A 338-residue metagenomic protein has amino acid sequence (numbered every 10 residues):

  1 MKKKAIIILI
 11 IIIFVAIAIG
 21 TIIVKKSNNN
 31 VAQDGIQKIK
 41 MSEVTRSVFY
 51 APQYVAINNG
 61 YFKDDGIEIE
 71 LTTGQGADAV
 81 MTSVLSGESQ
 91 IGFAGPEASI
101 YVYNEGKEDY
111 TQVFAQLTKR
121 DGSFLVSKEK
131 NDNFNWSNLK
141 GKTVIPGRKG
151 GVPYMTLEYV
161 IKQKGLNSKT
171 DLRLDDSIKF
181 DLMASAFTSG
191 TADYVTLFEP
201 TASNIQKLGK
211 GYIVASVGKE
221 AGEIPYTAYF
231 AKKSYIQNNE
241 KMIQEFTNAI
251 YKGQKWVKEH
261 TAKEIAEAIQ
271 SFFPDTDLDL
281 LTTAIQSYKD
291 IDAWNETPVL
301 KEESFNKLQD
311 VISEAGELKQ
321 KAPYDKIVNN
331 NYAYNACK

Functional and structural regions predicted by a protein language model:
M1-K38, A336-K338: Short, low-complexity disordered leader/linker segments with a strong preference for bacterial N-terminal type II
A32-K169, R173-S177, A186, D193-E199 (+3 more regions): Short, glycine-/small- and polar/acidic-enriched structural segments that line small-molecule recognition paths
Y54, I100, E158, S203 (+2 more regions): Predominant activation on well-ordered alpha-helical scaffold segments within soluble catalytic domains
G74-D78, F93, G147, G151-M155 (+5 more regions): Soluble non-cytosolic domains of exported or imported proteins
A98, K107, K179-F273: Pocket-lining segment of extracytoplasmic ligand-binding domains
Q237-K319: Secondary-structure end/capping motifs
N306-K338: Conserved C-terminal helix/tail region of periplasmic/extracytoplasmic solute-binding proteins
